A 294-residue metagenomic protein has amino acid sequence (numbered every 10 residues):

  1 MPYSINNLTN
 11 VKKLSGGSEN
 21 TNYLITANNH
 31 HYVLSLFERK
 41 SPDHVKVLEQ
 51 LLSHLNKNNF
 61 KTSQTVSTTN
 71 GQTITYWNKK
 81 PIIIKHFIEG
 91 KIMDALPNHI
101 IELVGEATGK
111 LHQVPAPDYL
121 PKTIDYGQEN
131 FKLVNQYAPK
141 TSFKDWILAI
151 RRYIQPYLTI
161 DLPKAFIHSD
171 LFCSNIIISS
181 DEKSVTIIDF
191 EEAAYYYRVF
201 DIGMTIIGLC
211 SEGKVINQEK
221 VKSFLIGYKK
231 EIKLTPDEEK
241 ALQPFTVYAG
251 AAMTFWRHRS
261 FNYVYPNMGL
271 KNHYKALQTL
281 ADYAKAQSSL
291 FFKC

Functional and structural regions predicted by a protein language model:
M1-T9: Juxta-kinase regulatory segment immediately upstream of eukaryotic protein kinase catalytic domains
K12-G16: Protein kinase glycine-rich loop
S18-T26, V33-L34, T65, Q155-F200: Active-site acidic catalytic loop and adjacent metal/ATP-binding pocket of ATP-dependent phosphoryl transfer enzymes
A27-D118: ATP-binding pocket architecture of kinase catalytic cores
P81-A95, F131-K132, A251-N267: A glycine-centered beta->alpha junction motif in the catalytic cores of kinase/phosphotransferase enzymes
D94-S142, L162-K164: A cross-family kinase active-site recognition segment
V199-I232, A249-Y265: Active-site activation/catalytic loop segments of kinase-like enzymes and analogous catalytic loops in related
M253-C294: ATP/Mg2+ or Mg2+-diphosphate-binding catalytic cores that bind nucleotide phosphates or diphosphates via glycine-rich
